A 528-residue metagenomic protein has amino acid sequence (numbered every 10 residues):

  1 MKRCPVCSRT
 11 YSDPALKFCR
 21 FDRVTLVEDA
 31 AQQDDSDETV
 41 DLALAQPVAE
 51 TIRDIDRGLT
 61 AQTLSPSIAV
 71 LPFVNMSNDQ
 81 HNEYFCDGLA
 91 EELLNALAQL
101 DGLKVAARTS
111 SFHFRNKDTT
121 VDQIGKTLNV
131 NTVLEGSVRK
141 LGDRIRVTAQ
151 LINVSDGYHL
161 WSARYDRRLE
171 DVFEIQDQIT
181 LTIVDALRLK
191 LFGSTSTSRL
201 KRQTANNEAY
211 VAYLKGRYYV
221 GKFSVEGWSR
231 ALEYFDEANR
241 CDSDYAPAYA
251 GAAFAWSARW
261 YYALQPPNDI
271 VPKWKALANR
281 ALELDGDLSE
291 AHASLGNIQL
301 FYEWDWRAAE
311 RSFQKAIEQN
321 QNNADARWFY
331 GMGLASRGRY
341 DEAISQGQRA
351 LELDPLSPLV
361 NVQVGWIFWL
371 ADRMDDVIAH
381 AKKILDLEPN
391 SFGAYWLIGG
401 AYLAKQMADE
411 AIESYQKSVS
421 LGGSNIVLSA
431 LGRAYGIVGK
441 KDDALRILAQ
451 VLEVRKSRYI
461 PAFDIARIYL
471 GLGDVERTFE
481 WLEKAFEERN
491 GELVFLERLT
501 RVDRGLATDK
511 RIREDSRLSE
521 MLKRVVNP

Functional and structural regions predicted by a protein language model:
M1, L16: Residues immediately within or flanking Cys/His clusters that coordinate Zn2+ in small zinc-binding modules
C4-C7, C19: Short cysteine-rich clusters marking metal-coordination/redox-active sites
D22-Q33: Short Cys/His-rich micro-motifs in 6-15 aa windows
A31-S65, K201: Intrinsically disordered or compositionally simple regulatory linkers and C-terminal tails in signal-transduction
D54-G399, M407-G422, I426, Y435 (+1 more regions): Acidic, proline/glycine-rich low-complexity intrinsically disordered segments
A253, L431-G439, V494-S519: TPR/TPR-like alpha-solenoid helical repeat scaffolds
L448-A462: Generic long, charged, amphipathic alpha-helical segments
Y469, D474-G505: C-terminal structured "cap/appendage" subdomains that terminate the fold
